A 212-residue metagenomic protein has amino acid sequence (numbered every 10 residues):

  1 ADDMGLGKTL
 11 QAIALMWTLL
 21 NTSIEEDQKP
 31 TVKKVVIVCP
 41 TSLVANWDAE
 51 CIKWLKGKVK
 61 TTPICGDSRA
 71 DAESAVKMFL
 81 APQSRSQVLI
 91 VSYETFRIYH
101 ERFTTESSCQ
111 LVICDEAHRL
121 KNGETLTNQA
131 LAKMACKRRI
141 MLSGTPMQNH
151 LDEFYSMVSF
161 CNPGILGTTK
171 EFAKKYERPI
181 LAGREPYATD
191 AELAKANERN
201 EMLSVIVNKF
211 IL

Functional and structural regions predicted by a protein language model:
A1-R184, E201-L212: ASCE P-loop NTPase motor core, strongest for the SF2 helicase catalytic module
T189-E198: A short helix-loop-helix "switch/interaction" segment in the helical subdomain of ASCE P-loop NTPases
